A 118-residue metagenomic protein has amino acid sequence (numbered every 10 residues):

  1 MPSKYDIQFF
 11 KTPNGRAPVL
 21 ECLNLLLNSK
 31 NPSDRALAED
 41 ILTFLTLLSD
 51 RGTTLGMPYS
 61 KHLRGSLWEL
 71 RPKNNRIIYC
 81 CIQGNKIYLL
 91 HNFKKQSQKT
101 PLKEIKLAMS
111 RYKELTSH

Functional and structural regions predicted by a protein language model:
M1-N74, G84-K86, K94-H118: Basic, Lys/Arg-enriched alpha-helical interface segments
I77-C80: Short, surface-exposed beta-strand/loop micro-motifs that present aromatic residues
L90: Conserved catalytic cores of phosphodiester-cleaving nucleases, focusing on short active-site segments
